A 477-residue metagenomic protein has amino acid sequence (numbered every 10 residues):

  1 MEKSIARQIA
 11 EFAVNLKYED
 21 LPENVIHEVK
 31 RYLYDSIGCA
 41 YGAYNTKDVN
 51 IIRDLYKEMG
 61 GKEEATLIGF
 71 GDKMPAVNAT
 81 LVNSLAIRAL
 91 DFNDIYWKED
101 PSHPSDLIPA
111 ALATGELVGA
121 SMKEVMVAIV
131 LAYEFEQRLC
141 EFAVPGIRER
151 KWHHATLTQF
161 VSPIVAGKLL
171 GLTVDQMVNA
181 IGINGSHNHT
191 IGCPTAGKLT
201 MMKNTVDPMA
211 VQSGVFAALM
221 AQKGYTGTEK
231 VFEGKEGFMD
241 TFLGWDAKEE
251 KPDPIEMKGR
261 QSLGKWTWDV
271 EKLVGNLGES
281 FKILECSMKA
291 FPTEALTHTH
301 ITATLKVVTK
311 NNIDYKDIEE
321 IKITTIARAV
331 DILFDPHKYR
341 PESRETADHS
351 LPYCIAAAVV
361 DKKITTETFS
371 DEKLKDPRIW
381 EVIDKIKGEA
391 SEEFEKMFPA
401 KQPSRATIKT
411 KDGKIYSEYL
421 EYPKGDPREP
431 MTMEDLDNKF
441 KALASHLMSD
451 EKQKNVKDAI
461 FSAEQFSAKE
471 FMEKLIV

Functional and structural regions predicted by a protein language model:
M1-P101, L199-S213, L219-V477: Terminal-appendage/accessory-domain detector
A6, L107, I129, Y133-E136 (+2 more regions): Hydrophobic faces of stable alpha-helices that mediate helix-helix packing
L81-S121, A128, E134-F135: Function-dense linear segments that define catalytic or interfacial modules in macromolecule-processing proteins
S105-A113, L157, V161-V165, T299-T302 (+2 more regions): Short amphipathic alpha-helical face segments that pack within enzyme cores and frequently flank/anchor catalytic
G115-A217, K223, T228-E236: Glycine-rich, mobile lid/loop segments that gate access to catalytic sites or pores
